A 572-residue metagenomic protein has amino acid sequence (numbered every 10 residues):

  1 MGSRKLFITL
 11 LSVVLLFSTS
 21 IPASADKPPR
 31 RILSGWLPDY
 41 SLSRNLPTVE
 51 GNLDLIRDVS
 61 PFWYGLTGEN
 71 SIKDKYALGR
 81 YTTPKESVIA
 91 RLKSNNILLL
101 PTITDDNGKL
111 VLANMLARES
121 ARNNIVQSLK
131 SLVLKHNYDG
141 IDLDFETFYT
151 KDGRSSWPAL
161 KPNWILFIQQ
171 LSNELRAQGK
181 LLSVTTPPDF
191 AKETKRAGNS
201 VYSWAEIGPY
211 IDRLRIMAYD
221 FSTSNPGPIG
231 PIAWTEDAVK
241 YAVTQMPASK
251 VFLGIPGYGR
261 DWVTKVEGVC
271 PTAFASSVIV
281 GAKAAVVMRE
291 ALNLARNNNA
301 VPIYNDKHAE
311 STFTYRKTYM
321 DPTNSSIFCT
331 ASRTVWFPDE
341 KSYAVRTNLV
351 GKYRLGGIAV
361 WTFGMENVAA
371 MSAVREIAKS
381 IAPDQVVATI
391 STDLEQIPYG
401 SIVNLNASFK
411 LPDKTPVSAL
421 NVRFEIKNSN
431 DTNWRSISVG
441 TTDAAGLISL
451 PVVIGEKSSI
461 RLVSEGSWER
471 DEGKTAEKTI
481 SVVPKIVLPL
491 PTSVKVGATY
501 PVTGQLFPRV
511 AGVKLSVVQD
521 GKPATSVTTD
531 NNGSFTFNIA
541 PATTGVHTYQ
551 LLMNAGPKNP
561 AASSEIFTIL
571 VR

Functional and structural regions predicted by a protein language model:
D26-S131: Glycan-recognition patch characteristic of GH18 chitinases/ENGases and related GlcNAc/peptidoglycan-binding proteins
V59, L143, L214, L253 (+2 more regions): Conserved, mostly hydrophobic/aromatic
S71-T83, Y149-L294: Substrate-binding surface in catalytic domains of secreted glycosidases
G257-R346, A378-I381: Glycan-binding loop/region signatures in secreted carbohydrate-active enzymes
P398-D413, L462, A498-R509, L551: Beta-strand-rich structural segments
L411-S436, P508-P523: Short flexible loop/turn segments that cap and initiate beta-strands
G446-L450, G533-F537: Short strand-edge motifs at loop-to-beta-strand transitions and within beta-strands of extracellular beta-rich domains
E456-A476, H547-S563: Enriched for extracellular/lumenal, surface-exposed ectodomains of secreted and cell-surface proteins
